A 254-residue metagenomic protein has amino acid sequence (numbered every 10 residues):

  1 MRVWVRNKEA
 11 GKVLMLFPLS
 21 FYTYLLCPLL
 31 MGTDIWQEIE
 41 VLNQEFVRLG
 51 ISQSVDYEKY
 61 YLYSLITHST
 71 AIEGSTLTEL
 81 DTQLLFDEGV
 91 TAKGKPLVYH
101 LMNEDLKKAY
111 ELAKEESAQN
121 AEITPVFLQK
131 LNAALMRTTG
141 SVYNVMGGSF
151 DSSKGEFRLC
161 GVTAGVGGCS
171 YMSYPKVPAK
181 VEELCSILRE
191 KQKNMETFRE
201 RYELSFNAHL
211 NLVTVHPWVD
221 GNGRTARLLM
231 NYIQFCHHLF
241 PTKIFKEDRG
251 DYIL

Functional and structural regions predicted by a protein language model:
R6-N7, L14-D220, R224-L254: FIC/Doc superfamily catalytic core
